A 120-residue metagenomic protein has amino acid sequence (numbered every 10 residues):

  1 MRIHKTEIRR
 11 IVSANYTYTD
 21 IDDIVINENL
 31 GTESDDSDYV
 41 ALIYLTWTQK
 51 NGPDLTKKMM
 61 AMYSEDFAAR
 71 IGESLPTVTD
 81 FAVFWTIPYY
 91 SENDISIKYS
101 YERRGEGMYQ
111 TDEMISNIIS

Functional and structural regions predicted by a protein language model:
M1-I11: N-terminal Sec-dependent export signals
I3-H4, N51-M59, Y109-I115: Alpha-helix capping and helix-coil boundary motifs
T6, D22-V25, Y63-F67: Short amphipathic alpha-helical surface micro-motifs
I11, Y16-T48, P76-S120: Polar/charged, Gly/Pro-rich intrinsically disordered segments
P53-T77: Short, non-transmembrane amphipathic alpha-helical segments
